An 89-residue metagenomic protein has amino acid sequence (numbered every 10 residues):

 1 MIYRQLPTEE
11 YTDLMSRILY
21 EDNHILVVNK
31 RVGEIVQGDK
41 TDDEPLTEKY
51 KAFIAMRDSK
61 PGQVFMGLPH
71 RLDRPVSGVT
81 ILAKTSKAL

Functional and structural regions predicted by a protein language model:
M1-L89: RNA pseudouridine synthases
